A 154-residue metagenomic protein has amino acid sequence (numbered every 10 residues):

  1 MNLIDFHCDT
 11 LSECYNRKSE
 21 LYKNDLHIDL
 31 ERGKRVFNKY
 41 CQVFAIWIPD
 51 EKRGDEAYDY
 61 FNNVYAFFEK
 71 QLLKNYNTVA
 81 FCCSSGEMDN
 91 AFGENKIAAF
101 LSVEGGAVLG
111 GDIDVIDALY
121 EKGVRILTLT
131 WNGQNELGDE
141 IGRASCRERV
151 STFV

Functional and structural regions predicted by a protein language model:
M1-R143: N-terminal hydrophobic targeting/anchoring segments and the immediately downstream early-domain regions of hydrolases
A144, E148-V154: Single conserved hydrophobic/aromatic residue that forms the stacking wall/gate of nucleotide- or nucleobase-binding
